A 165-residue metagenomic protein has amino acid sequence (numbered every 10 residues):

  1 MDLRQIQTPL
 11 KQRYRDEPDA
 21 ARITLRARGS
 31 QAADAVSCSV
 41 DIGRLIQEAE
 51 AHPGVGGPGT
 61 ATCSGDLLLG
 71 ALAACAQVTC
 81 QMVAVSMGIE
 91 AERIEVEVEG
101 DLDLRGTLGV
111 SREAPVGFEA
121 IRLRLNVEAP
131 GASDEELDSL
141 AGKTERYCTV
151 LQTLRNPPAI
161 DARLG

Functional and structural regions predicted by a protein language model:
M1-G70, M82-G165: Extended beta-strand/beta-hairpin segments
A71-A76: Alpha-helical metal-binding/catalytic segments enriched in His/Glu/Asp
